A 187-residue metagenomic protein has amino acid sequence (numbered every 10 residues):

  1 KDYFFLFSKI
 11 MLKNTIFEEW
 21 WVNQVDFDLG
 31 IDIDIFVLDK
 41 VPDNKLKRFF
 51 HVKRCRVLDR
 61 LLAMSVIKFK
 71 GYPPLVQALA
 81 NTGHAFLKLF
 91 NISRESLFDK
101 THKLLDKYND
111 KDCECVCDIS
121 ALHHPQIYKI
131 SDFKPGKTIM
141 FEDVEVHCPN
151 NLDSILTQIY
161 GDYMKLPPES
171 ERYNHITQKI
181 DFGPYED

Functional and structural regions predicted by a protein language model:
K1-D43, H51, A63-G161, L166-D187: Conserved catalytic core of two-metal-ion nucleotidyltransferases
F49-L61: Short, surface-exposed, charged loop/turn segments at secondary-structure junctions
